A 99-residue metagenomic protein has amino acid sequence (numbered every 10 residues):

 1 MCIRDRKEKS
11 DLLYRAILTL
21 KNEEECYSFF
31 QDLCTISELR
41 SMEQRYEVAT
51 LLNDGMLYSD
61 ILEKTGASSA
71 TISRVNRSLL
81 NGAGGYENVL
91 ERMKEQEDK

Functional and structural regions predicted by a protein language model:
M1-D5: Conserved small/polar residues in nucleotide/adenosyl-binding loops
L12-A16: N-terminal acidic leader/helix
I17-K21, Y27: Active-site anion-handling motifs in enzyme catalytic cores
E25-Q44: Short, Lys/Arg-enriched anionic-surface-contact patches
M42-M56: Short, amphipathic alpha-helical "recognition" segments used to contact nucleic acids or chromatin
D60-T65, I72: Short alpha-helical "recognition helix" segments of helix-turn-helix
S69-R92: C-terminal structural segments of small proteins and small subunits
E95-K99: Short acidic DE-rich linear segments
